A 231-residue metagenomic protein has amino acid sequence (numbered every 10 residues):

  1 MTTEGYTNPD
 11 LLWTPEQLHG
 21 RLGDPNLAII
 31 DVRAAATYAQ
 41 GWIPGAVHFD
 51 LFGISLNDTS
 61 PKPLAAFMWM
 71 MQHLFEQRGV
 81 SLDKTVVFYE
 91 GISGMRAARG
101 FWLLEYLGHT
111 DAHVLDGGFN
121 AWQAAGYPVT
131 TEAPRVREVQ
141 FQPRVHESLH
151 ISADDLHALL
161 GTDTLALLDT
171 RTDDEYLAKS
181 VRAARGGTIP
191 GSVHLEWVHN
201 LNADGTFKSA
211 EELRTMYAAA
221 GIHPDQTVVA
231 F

Functional and structural regions predicted by a protein language model:
T2-P9, T59-D154, A158-L159, S180 (+3 more regions): Thiolate-centered catalytic microenvironments shared by cysteine-dependent enzyme domains
T3-D83, H157-D225: Positively charged, proline/Ser/Thr-rich regional signature most characteristic of the Rhodanese/CDC25-like
